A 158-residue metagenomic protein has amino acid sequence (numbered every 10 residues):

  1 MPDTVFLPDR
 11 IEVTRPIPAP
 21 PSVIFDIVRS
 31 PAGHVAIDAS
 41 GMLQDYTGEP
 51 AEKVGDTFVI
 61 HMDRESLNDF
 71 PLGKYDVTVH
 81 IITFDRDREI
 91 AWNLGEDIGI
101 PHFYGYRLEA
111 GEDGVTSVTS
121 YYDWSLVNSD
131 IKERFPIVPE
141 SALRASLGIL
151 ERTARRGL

Functional and structural regions predicted by a protein language model:
M1-A51: Hydrophobic ligand-binding cavity/cleft-lining segments
V5-L7, E52, P71-Y75, E96-I100 (+1 more regions): A generic structural micro-feature
P8-P16, T57, D76, E89 (+2 more regions): Intrinsic-disorder/low-complexity, polar/charged segments enriched in Ser/Thr/Lys/Arg/Asp/Glu/Gln
V13-R15, D76-T83, L94, H102-A110: Hydrophobic/aromatic beta-strand elements that line small-molecule binding cavities or substrate pockets in beta-rich
P18-S22, P50-K53, I82-R88, R107-S117: A short, structured loop/turn motif at beta-sheet edges
I24-V28, H34, F58-I60, I81 (+4 more regions): Hydrophobic pocket/interface hotspot
D45-G95, R152-L158: Glycine-rich portal/gate segments that line the openings of hydrophobic small-molecule binding cavities
A91-A145: Beta-strand/loop substructures that line and gate deep hydrophobic ligand-binding cavities in soluble
